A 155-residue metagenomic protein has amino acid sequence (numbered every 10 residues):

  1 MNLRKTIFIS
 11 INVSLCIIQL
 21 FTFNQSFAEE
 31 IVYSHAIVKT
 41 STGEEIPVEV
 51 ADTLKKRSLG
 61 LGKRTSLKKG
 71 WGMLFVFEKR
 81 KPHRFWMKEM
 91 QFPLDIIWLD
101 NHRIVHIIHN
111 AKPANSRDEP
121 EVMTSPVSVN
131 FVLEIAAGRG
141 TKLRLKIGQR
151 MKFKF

Functional and structural regions predicted by a protein language model:
M1-N2, L54: Short alpha-helical segments used as structural interaction elements across diverse proteins
N2-V13: Bacterial N-terminal signal peptides that target proteins for export
I17-Q25: C-terminal segment of classical bacterial N-terminal signal peptides
E29-F155: Compact, glycine-rich, soluble single-domain proteins
